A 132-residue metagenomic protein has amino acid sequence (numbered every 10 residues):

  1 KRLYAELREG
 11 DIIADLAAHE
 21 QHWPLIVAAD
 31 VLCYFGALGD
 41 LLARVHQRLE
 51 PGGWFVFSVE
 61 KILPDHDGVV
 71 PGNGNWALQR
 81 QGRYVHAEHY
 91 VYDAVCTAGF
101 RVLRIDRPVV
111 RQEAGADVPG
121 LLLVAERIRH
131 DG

Functional and structural regions predicted by a protein language model:
R2-A14: Conserved SAM-binding strand-loop segment of SAM-dependent methyltransferases
A14-E20: Short conserved loop adjoining the S-adenosyl-L-methionine
V27: A conserved beta-strand element that flanks and buttresses the S-adenosyl-L-methionine
C33-Y34: A short His-aromatic
G39-W54: A short glycine-rich, Lys/Arg-flanked "PGG" loop and its adjoining helix->strand segment in the class I
F57-Y84: Short, glycine-/aromatic-enriched active-site segment of Class I SAM-dependent methyltransferases
R83-G99, I105: Short alpha-helix
V109-G132: Core SAM-dependent methyltransferase catalytic element
